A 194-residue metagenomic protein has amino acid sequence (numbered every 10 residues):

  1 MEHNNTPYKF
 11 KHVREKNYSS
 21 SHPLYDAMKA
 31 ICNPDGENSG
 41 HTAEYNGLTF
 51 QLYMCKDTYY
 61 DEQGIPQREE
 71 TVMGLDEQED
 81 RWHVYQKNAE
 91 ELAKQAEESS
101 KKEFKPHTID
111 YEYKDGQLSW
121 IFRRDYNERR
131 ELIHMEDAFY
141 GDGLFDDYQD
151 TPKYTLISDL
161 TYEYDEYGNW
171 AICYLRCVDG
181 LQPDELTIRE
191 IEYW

Functional and structural regions predicted by a protein language model:
M1-W194: Buried hydrophobic residues that stabilize the cores of well-folded domains
